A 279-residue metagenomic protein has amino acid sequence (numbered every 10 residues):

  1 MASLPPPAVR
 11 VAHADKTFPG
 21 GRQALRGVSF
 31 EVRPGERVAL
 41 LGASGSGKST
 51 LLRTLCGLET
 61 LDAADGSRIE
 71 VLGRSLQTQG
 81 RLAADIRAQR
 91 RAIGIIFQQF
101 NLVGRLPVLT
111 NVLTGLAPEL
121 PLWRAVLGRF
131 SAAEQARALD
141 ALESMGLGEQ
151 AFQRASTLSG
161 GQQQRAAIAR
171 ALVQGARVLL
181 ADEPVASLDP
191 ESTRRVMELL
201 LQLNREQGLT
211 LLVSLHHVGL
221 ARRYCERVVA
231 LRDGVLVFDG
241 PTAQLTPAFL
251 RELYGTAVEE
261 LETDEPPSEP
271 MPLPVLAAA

Functional and structural regions predicted by a protein language model:
C56: Helix-to-loop junction immediately C-terminal to a conserved catalytic motif
S75-T78, L120-Q150: Conserved ABC ATPase "signature" region
L76-G94, R124-A132, L245: ABC ATPase NBD coupling module
R154-L158, Q162: Conserved ABC ATPase signature
L179-D182: Catalytic Walker B motif of ABC-type/P-loop ATPase nucleotide-binding domains
P190-S192: Helix N-cap at the start of a conserved alpha-helix in ABC-type nucleotide-binding domains
R194-Q207: Helical segment within the ABC ATPase nucleotide-binding domain
